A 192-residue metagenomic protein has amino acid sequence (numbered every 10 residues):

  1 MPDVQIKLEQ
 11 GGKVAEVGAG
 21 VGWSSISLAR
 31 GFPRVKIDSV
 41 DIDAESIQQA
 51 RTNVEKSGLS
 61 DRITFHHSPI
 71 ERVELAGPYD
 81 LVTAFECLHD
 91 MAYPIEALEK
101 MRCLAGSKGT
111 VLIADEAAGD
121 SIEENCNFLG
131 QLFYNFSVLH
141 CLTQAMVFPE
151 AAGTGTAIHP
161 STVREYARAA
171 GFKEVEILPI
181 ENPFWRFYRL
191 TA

Functional and structural regions predicted by a protein language model:
M1-K13: Conserved alpha-helix/loop element of class I SAM-dependent methyltransferases that forms part of the SAM/SAH-binding
K13-A15, R30-R72: Class I SAM-dependent methyltransferase SAM/SAH-binding core
G18-G22: Class I SAM-dependent methyltransferase "Motif I" SAM/SAH-binding loop
E71-V82: A short acidic, Gly/Pro-enriched loop at the edge of an enzyme's catalytic core that lines a small-molecule cofactor
D80-P94: A short SAM/SAH-binding and catalytic strip from SAM-dependent methyltransferases
I95-S107: A short glycine-rich, Lys/Arg-flanked "PGG" loop and its adjoining helix->strand segment in the class I
A114-A169: C-terminal alpha-helical "lid/dimerization" subdomain adjacent to the S-adenosyl-L-methionine
A170-A192: Core SAM-dependent methyltransferase catalytic element
